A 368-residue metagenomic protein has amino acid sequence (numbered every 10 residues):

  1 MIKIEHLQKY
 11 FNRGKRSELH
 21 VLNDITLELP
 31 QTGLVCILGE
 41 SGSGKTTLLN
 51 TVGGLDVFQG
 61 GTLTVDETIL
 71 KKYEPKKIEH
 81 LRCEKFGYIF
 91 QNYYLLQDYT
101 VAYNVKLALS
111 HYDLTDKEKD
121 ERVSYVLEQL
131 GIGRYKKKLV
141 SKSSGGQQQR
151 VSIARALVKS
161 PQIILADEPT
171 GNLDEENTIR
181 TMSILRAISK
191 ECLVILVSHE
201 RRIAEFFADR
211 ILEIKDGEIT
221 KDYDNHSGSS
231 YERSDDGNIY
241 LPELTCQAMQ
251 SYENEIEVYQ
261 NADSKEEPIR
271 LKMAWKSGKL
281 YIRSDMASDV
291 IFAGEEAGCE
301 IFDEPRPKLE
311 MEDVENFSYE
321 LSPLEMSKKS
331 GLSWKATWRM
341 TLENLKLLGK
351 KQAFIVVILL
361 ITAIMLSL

Functional and structural regions predicted by a protein language model:
G53: Helix-to-loop junction immediately C-terminal to a conserved catalytic motif
G61-K72: Conserved ABC transporter NBD signature motif
C83, K138, V158-K159, K190: Conserved signature/switch motifs of ABC ATPase nucleotide-binding domains
Y99-L107: Short coil-to-helix segment of the ABC ATPase nucleotide-binding domain corresponding to the Q-loop/switch region
L139-S143, Q147-Q149: Conserved ABC ATPase signature
I164-D167: Catalytic Walker B motif of ABC-type/P-loop ATPase nucleotide-binding domains
I184-L196: Conserved catalytic loops of ABC-family nucleotide-binding domains
